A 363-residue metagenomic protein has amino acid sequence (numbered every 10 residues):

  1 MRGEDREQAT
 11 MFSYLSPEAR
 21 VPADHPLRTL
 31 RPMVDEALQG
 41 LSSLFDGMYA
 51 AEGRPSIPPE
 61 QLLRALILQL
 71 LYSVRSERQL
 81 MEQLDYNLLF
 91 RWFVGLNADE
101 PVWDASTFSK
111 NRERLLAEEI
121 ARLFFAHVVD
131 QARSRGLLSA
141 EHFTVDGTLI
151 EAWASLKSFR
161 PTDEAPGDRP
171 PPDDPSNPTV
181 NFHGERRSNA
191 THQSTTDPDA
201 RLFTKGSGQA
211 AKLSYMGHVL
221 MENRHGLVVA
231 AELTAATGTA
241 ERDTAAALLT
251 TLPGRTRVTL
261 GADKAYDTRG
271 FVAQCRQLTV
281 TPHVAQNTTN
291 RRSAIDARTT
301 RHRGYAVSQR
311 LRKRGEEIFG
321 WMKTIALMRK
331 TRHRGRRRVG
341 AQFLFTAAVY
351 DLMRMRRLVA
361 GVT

Functional and structural regions predicted by a protein language model:
R2-M11, L15, R20, P26-L137 (+1 more regions): Basic, low-complexity intrinsically disordered segments
Q8-S13, L41-F45, S106-F108, T196 (+4 more regions): Short acidic (Asp/Glu) and glycine-rich catalytic loops that position anionic groups and cofactors
S16, R20-A23, R114, E118 (+9 more regions): Hydrophobic alpha-helical scaffolding
G53-I57, G261-R269, T288-N290: Acidic, metal-coordinating catalytic cores used for nucleic-acid/nucleotide bond scission and strand-transfer chemistry
D85, G95-R276, Y350, M355-R356: Polybasic low-complexity intrinsically disordered regions
R91-S109, P282-V284, N290-V307: Phosphate-backbone recognition surface of nucleic-acid-processing proteins
Y266, Q274, P282, Q286-T288: Phosphate/diphosphate-binding loops
R269, Y305-T363: Basic, amphipathic alpha-helical segments enriched in Lys/Arg and hydrophobic/aromatic residues
